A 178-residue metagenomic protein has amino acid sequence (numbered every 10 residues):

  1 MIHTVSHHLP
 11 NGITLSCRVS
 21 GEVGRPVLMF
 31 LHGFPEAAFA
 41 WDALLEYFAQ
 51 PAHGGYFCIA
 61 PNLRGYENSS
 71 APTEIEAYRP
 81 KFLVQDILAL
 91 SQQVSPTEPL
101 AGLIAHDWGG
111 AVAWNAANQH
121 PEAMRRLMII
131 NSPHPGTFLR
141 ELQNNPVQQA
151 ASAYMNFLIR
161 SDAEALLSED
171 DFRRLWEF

Functional and structural regions predicted by a protein language model:
I2, L15, V27, A40 (+3 more regions): Flexible "cap/lid" subdomain of the alpha/beta-hydrolase fold that forms the substrate-access gate
H3-P10: Short acidic-hydrophobic surface loop/beta-edge motif
L9, P35, Y78-K81: Conserved phosphate-coordination/catalytic loops
N11, V23-G24, G54, T97-P99: Residue-level preference for short coil/turn positions at secondary-structure junctions
N11-V19: A short loop-to-beta-strand scaffold at the N-terminal edge of the catalytic core in hydrolase folds
R18-T73: Conserved HGGG/HGGXW glycine-rich cap/lid loop of the alpha/beta-hydrolase fold
